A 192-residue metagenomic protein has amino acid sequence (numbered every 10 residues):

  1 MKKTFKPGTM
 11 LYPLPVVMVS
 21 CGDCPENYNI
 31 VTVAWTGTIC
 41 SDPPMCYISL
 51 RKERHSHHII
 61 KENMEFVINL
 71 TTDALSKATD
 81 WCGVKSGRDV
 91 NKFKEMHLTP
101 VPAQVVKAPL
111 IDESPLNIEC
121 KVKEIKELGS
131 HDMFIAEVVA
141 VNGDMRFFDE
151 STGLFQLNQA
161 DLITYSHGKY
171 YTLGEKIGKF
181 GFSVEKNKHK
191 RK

Functional and structural regions predicted by a protein language model:
M1-K192: Basic, polyanion-binding surface patches
